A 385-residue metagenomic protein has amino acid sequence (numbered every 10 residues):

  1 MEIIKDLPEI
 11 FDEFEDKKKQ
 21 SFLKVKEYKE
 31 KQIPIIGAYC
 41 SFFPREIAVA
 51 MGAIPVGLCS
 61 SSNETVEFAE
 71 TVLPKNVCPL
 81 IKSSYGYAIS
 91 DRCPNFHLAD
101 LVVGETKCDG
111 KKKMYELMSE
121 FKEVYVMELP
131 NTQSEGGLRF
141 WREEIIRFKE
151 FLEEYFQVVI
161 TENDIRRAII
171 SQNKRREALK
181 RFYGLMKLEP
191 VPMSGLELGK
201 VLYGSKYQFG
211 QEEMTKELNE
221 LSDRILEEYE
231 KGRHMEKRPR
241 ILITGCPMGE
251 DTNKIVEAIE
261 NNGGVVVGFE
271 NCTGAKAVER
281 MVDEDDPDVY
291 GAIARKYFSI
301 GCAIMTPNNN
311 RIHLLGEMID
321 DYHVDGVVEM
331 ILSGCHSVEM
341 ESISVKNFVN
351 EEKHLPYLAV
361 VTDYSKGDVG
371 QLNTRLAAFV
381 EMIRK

Functional and structural regions predicted by a protein language model:
M1-P34, I146, E150-V278: A charged, amphipathic alpha-helical module
I3, I343-K385: Peripheral docking tails and interdomain loops at the edges of cofactor- or intermediate-handling domains
I35, D100-L101, G326: Structural motif
I35-I89, K107, M114: An N-terminal, globular interaction/scaffold subdomain
I47-S61, F68-A69, C246-P307, R311-M318: Redox- and metal-dependent alpha/beta enzyme cores, enriched for Fe-S-associated oxidoreductases and cofactor-handling
Y85-E154: Acidic/His-rich segments in extracytoplasmic proteins that coordinate ligands and/or metal ions
A88, T306-H323, M340-S344: A short, acidic, amphipathic alpha-helical segment used as a generic capping/interface helix at domain edges
K113, C335-E341: Glycine/threonine-rich flexible loop motifs
